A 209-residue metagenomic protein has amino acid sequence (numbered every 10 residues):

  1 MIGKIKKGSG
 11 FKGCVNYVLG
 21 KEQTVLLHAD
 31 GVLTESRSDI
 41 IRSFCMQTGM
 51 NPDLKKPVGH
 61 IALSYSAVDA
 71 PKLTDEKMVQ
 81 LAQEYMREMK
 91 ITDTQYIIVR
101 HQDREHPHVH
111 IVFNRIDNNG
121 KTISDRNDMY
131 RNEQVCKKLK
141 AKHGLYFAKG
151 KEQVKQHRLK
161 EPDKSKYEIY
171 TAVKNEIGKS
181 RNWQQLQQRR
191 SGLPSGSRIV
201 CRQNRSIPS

Functional and structural regions predicted by a protein language model:
M1-S209: N-terminal nicking endonuclease/strand-transfer module with a His-rich metal-binding environment and a catalytic Tyr
